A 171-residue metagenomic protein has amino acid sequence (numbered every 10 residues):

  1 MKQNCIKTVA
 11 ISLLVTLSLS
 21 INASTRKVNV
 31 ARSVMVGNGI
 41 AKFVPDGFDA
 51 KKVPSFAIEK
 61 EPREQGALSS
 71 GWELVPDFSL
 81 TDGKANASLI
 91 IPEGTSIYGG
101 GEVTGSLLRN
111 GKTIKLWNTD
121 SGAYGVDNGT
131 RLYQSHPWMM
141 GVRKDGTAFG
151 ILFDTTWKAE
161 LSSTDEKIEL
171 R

Functional and structural regions predicted by a protein language model:
M1-A10: Bacterial N-terminal signal peptides that target proteins for export
C5, S20, S24-T25: Intrinsically disordered, low-complexity sequence elements enriched in Ser/Thr/Gly/Pro
S12-N22: Hydrophobic h-region of N-terminal signal peptides that target proteins for export in Gram-negative bacteria
S24-R171: Catalytic and substrate-binding clefts that recognize carbohydrates or anionic sugar/phosphate headgroups
